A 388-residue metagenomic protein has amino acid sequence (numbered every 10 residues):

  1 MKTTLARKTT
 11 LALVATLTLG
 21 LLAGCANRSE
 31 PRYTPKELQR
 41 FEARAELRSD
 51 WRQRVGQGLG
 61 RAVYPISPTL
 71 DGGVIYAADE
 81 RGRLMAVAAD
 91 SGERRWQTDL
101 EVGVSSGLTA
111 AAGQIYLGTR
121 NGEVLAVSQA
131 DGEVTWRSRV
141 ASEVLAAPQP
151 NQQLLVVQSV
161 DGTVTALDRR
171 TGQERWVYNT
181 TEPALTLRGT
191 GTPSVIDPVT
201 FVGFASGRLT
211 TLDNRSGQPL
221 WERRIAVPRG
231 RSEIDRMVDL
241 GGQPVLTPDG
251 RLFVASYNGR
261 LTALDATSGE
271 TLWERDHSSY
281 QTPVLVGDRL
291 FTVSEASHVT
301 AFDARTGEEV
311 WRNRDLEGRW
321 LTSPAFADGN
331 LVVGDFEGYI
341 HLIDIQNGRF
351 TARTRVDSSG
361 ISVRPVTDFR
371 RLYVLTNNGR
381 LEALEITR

Functional and structural regions predicted by a protein language model:
L19-E42: Bacterial Sec signal peptide processing site at the extreme N-terminus
S29, Y33, R44-T69, W96-A111 (+6 more regions): Extracytoplasmic beta-rich repeat domains
D79, T119, S159, F204-A205 (+4 more regions): Structural signature of WD-repeat beta-propellers
G82, G122-E123, G162, G207 (+4 more regions): Short coil/turn segments within WD40 beta-propeller repeats
A88-S91, S128-D131, D168-G172, N214-G217 (+4 more regions): Short loop/turn segments that connect beta-strands within beta-propeller blades
V356-R388: Blade-level signature of beta-propeller repeat domains, shared across WD40, Kelch, NHL, RCC1 and BNR/Asp-box propellers
